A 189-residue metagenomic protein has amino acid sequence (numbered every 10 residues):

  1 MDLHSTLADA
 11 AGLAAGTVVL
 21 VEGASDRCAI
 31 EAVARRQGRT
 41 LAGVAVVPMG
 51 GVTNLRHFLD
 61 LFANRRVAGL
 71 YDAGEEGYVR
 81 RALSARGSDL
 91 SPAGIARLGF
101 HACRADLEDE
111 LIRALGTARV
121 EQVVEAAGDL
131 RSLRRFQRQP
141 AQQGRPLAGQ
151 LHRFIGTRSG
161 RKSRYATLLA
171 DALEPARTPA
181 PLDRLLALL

Functional and structural regions predicted by a protein language model:
M1-L189: Acidic, divalent-metal-binding catalytic cores of TOPRIM and closely related two-metal-ion phosphodiester/pyrophosphate
